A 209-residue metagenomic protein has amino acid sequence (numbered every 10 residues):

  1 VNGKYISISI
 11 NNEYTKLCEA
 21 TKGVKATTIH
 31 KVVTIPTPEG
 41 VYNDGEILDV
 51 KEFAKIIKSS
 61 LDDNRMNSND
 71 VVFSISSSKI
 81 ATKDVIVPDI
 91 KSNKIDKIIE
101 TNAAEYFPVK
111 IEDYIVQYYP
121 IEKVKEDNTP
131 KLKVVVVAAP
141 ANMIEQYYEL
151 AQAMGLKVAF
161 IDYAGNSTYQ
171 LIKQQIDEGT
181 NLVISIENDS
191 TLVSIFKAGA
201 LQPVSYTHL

Functional and structural regions predicted by a protein language model:
V1-V32, K173-P203: Gly/Thr-rich phosphate-binding beta-strand-loop-beta motif of the actin/hexokinase/Hsp70
N12, L48, E52-I56, I90 (+2 more regions): Generic alpha-helix structural propensity
V24, E39-V41, G165: Residue-level detector of flexible, active-site-proximal loop/helix-junction positions within diverse enzyme catalytic
V32-D62: N-terminal phosphate-binding loop and adjacent alpha-helix
T37-Y42, K79-A81, G199-L201: A short, flexible beta-alpha/helix-coil linker loop
R65-N67: Glycine-rich phosphate-binding loop signature in dinucleotide/nucleotide-binding domains
D70, S74-Q174: Active-site neighborhood for divalent-cation/phosphate handling
T207-H208: Conserved small/polar residues in nucleotide/adenosyl-binding loops
